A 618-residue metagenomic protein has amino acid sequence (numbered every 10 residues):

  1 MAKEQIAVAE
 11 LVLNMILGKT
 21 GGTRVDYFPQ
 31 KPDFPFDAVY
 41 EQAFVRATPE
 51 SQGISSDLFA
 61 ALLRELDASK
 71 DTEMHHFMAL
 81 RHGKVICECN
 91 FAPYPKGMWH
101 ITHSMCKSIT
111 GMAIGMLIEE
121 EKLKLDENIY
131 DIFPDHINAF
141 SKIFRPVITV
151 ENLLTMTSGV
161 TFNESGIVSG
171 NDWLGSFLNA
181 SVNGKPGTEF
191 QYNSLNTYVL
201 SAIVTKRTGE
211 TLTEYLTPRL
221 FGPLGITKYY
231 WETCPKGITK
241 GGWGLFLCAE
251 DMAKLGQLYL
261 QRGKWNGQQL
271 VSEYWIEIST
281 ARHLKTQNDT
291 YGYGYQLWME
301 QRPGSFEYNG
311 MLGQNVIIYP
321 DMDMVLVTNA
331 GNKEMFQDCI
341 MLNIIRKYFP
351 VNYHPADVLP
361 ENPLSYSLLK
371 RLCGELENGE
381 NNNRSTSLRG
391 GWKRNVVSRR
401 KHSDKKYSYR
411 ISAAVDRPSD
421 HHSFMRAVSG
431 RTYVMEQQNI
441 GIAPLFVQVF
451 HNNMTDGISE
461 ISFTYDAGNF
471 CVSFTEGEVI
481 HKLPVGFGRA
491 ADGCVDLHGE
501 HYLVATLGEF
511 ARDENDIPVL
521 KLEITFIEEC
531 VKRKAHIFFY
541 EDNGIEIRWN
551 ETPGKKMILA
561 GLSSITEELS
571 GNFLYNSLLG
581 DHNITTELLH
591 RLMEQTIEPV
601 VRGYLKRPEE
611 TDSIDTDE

Functional and structural regions predicted by a protein language model:
M1-P95, I118-L123, P363-Q438, L445 (+3 more regions): N-terminal leader/targeting segments and the immediately adjacent pre-domain N-terminus
G83, I101-D126, L153, L200-V204 (+1 more regions): Active-site SXXK
E120-S158, N179, E210-W243: Active-site helix/loop module of the DD-peptidase/beta-lactamase fold, centered on the serine-lysine SxxK catalytic
S158-T233: A small/polar active-site loop signature that marks catalytic segments
N196-I203, G241-K264, Q314-G331: Active-site-proximal alpha-helical segments within enzyme catalytic domains
L216-T217, F221-T280: Active-site-proximal binding-pocket segments
I276-T328: Active-site Gly/Thr loop motif
T432-G554, A560-E567: Substrate-recognition/cap regions that form aromatic- and gly/pro-loop-enriched pockets for small-molecule ligands
